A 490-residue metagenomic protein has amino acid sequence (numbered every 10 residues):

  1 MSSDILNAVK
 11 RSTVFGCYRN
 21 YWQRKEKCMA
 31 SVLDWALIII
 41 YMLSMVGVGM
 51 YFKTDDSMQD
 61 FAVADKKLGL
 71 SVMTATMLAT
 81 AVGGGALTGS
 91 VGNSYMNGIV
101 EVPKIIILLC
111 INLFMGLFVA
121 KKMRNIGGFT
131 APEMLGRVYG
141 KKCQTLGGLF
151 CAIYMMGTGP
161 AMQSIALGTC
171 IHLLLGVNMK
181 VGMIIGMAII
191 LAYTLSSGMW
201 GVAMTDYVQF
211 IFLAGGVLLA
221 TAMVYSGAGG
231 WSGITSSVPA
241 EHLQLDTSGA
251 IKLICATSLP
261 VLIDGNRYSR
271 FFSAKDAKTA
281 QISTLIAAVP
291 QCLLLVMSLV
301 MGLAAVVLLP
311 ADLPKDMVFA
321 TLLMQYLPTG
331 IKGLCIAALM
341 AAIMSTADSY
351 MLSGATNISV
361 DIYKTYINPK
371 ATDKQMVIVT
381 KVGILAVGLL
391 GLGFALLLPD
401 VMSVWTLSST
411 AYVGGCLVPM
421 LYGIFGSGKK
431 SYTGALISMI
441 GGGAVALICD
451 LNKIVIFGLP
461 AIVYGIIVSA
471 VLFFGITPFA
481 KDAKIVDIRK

Functional and structural regions predicted by a protein language model:
V9, V14-F15, G215, L299: Intrinsic disorder/low-complexity segments
K10-C28: Short, Lys/Arg-enriched N-terminal segments with co-localized hydrophobic residues within the first ~10-30 amino acids
E26-K490: Membrane-embedded helix-loop-helix hairpins and adjacent transmembrane boundary segments in multi-pass transporters
